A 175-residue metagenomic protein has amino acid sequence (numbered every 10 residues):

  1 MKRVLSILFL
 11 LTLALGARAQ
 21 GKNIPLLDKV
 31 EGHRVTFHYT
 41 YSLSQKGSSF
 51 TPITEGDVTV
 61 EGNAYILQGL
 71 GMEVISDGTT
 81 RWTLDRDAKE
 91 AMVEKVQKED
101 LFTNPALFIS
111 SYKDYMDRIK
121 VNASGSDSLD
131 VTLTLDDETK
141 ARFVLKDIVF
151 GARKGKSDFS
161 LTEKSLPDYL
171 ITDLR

Functional and structural regions predicted by a protein language model:
K2-L8: Sec-dependent signal peptide recognition, specifically the positively charged N-region followed immediately by
L5, L15-T51, N63, K164-R175: N-terminal leader/targeting segments and the immediate start of mature chains
Q20-G21, G125-R175: Non-transmembrane domains of secretory- and envelope-associated proteins
T40-K46, Q68, L84-R86, T134-D136: A generic structural motif
L43-Q45, V60-G62, D137, V149: Beta-strand elements of well-folded, non-transmembrane domains
T51-T54, G69-L70, D77-G78, S128-D130 (+1 more regions): Short, surface-exposed coil-to-beta transition loops
D57-T103: An acidic-aromatic
E61-N63, A106-K140: Extended beta-strand-rich segments in extracellular/periplasmic secretory proteins, especially within noncatalytic
